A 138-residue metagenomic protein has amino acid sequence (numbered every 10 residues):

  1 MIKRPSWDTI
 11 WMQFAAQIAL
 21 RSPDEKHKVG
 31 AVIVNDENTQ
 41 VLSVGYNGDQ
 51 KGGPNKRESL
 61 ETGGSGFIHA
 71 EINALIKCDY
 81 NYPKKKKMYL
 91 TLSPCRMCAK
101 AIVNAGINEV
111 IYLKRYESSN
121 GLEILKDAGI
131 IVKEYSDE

Functional and structural regions predicted by a protein language model:
M1-E138: Zinc-dependent deaminase catalytic domain
